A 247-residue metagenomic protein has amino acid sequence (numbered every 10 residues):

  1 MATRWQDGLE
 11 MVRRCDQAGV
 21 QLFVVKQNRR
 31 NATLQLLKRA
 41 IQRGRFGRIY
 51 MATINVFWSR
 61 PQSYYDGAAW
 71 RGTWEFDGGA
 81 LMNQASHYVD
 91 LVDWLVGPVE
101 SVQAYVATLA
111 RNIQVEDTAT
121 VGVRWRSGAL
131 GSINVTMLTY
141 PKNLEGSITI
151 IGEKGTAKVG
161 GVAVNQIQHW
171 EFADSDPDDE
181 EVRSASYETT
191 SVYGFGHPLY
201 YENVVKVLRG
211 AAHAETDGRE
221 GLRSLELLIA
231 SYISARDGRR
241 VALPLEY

Functional and structural regions predicted by a protein language model:
M1-R29, G44: Beta-strand-loop-alpha-helix segment that lines the small-molecule cofactor/substrate pocket of alpha/beta enzymes
E10, L36-R39, L91, T120 (+2 more regions): Alpha-helical elements of Rossmann-like donor-binding domains used by nucleotide-donor carbohydrate transfer enzymes
V12, Q17, R126, V205-Y247: C-terminal helix-rich "cap/oligomerization" subdomain common to oxidoreductases
Q21, N28-I113, G238: Predominantly a Rossmann-like dinucleotide-binding segment in NAD(P)-dependent oxidoreductases
V89-Q166, P198-A211, E246-Y247: Contiguous beta-strand/loop segments that form the cofactor/metal-binding neighborhood of enzyme cores
L130, T156, S184-E188, H213 (+1 more regions): Short, mixed charged/polar active-site loops that provide acid/base catalysis or chelate metal/phosphate cofactors
I148, V164-E180: Short polybasic amphipathic segments
T189-Y201: Active-site loop of classical SDR/Rossmann-like NAD(P)-dependent oxidoreductases, centered on the catalytic Tyr-X3-Lys
